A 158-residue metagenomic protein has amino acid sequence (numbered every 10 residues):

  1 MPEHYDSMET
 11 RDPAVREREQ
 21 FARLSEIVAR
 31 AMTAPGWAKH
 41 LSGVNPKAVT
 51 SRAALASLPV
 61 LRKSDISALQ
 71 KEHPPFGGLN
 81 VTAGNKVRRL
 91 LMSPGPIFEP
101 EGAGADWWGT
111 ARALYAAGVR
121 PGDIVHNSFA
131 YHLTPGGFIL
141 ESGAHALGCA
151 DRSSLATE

Functional and structural regions predicted by a protein language model:
M1-A116, R120-G122: Nucleotide 5′-phosphate-binding alpha/beta core
A116-L147, D151: Conserved AMP-binding loop of ANL adenylate-forming enzymes
D151-E158: ATP-dependent adenylate-forming carboxylate-activation enzymes
